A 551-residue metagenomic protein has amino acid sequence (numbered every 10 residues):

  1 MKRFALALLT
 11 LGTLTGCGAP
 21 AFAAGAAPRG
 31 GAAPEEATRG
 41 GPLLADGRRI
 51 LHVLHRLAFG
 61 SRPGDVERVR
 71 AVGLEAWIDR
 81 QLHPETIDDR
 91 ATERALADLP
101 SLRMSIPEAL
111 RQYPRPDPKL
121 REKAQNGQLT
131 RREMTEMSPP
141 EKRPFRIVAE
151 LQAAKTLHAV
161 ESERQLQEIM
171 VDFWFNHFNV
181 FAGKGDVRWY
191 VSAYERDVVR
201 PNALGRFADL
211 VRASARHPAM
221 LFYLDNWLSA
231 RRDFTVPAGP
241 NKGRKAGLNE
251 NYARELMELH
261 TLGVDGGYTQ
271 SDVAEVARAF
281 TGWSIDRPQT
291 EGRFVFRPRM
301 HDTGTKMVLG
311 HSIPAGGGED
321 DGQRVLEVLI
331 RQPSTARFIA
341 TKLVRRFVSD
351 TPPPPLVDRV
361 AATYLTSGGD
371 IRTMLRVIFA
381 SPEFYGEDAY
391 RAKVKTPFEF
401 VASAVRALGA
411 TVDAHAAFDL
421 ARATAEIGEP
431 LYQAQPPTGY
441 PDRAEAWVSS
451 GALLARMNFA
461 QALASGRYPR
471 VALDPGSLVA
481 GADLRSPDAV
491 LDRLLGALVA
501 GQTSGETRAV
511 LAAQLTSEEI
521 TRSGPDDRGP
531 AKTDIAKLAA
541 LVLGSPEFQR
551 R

Functional and structural regions predicted by a protein language model:
A5-G16: Bacterial N-terminal signal peptides
G18-P20: Bacterial signal peptide processing site
A24-T38, P42-D46, L51-D65, P84 (+4 more regions): Flexible, low-complexity segments enriched for small/polar residues
G41-R48, L57-G60, G64, R68-V72 (+17 more regions): Soluble non-cytosolic domains of exported or imported proteins
P63-H177, A182-R200, W227, D233-V236: N-terminal accessory alpha/beta regions
N126, R131-E136, L151-K155, V187-T424 (+1 more regions): Active-site substrate-binding loop specific to GH73 endo-beta-N-acetylglucosaminidase modules in bacterial autolysins
